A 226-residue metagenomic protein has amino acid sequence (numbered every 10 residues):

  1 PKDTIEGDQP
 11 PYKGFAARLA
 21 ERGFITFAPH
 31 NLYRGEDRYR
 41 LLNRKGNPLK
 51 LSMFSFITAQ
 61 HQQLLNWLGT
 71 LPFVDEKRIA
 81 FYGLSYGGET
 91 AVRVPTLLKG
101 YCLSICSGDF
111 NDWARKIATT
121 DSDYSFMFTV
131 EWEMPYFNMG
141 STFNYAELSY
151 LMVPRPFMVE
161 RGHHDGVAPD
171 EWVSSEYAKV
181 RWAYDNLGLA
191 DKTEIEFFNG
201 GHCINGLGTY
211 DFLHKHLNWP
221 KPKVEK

Functional and structural regions predicted by a protein language model:
P1-T70, I117-T119: Cap/lid segment of the alpha/beta-hydrolase catalytic domain
F73-S85: Alpha/beta-hydrolase fold nucleophile elbow
G83-P95: Glycine-rich nucleophile elbow surrounding the catalytic serine of serine-hydrolase chemistry
T96-C102: Conserved hydrolase catalytic core segment
L103-S149, P169-Y177, D185-L189: Mobile cap/lid helix-loop segments that gate and shape the active-site cleft of serine hydrolases
M152, V159-R161: Short beta-strand/loop motif that positions the catalytic acidic residue of the alpha/beta-hydrolase fold
H163-W172, H202-I204: Acidic catalytic loop of the alpha/beta-hydrolase fold
A178-K226: C-terminal catalytic histidine-bearing segment of alpha/beta-hydrolase fold enzymes
